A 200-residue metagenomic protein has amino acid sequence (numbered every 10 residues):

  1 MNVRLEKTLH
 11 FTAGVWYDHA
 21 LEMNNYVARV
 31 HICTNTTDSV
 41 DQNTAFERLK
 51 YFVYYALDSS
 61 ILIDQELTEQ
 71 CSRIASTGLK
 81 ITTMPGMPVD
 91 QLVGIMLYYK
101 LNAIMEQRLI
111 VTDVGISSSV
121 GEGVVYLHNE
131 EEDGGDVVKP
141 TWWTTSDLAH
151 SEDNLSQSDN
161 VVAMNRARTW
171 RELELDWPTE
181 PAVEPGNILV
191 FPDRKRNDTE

Functional and structural regions predicted by a protein language model:
M1-R4: Short, Gly/Pro- and small/polar-rich lid/capping loops
T8-A103, L173, W177-E200: Histidine-centered catalytic/metal-coordination loop motif
D38-V40, Q107, V124-Y126: Short acidic, gly/pro-rich beta-turn/loop elements at beta-sheet edges and active-site/ligand-binding grooves
I104-S118: Short, surface-exposed ligand- or partner-binding patches at beta-edge/loop junctions that are enriched in aromatics
I116-L155: Short, low-complexity, polybasic intrinsically disordered segments
K139-E200: C-terminal helix-cap and adjacent tail motif
